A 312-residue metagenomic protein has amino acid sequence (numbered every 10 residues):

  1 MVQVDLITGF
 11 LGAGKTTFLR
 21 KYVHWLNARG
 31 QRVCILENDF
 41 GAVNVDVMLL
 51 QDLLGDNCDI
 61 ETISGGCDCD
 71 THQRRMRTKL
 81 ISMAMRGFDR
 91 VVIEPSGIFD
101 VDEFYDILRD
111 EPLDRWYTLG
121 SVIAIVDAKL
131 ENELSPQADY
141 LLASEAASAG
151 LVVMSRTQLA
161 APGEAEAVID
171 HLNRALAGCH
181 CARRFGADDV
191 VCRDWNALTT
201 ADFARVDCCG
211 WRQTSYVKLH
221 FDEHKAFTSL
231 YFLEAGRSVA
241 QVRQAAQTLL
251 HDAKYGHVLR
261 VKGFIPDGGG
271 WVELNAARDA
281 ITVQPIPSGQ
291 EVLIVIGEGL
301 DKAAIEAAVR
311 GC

Functional and structural regions predicted by a protein language model:
M1-V2, G289-Q290: A short, charged/proline- and glycine-enriched loop that marks the coil->beta-strand transition at the N-terminal
V2-T8, A13-S135: Nucleotide-state-sensitive switch-loop elements of NTP-binding domains
T17, V272-E273, I294: General beta-strand recognition
E37, V126, A276-R278, G297: Flexible glycine-/small-residue-rich
M83, I98-R184: Conserved C-terminal guanine-recognition region of P-loop GTPase G domains, centered on the G4
V92, L230, I294: Short aromatic/hydrophobic contact patches that present stacked aromatics for nucleic-acid/ligand binding
L151-M154, L159-G289, L300-A303, A308-C312: C-terminal accessory "lid"/substrate-recognition subdomains
E291-G297: Short, well-ordered beta-strand elements
